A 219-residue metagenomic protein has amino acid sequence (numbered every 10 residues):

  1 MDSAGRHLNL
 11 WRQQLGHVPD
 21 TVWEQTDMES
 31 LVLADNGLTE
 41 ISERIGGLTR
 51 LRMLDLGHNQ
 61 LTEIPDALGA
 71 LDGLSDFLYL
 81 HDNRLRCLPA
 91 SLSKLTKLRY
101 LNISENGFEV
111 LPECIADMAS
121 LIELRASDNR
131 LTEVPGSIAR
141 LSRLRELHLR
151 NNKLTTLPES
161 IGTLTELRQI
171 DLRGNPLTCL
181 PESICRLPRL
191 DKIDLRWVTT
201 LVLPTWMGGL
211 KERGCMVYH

Functional and structural regions predicted by a protein language model:
M1-N36: N-terminal segments that cap or nucleate solenoid repeat domains
D2, E24-M28, G46-L51, G69-L74 (+6 more regions): Leucine-rich repeat
R6-L8, L31-L33, L54-L56, D76-L80 (+6 more regions): Conserved hydrophobic beta-strand positions in leucine-rich repeat
V18-T21, I41-R44, I64-L68, L88-S91 (+5 more regions): The feature encodes a structural signal of leucine-rich repeats
R44-V110, C114-A116: A generic tandem-repeat structural signature
L92, T96-Q169: Eukaryotic tandem repeat interaction scaffolds
G174-H219: Leucine-rich solenoid repeat scaffolds
